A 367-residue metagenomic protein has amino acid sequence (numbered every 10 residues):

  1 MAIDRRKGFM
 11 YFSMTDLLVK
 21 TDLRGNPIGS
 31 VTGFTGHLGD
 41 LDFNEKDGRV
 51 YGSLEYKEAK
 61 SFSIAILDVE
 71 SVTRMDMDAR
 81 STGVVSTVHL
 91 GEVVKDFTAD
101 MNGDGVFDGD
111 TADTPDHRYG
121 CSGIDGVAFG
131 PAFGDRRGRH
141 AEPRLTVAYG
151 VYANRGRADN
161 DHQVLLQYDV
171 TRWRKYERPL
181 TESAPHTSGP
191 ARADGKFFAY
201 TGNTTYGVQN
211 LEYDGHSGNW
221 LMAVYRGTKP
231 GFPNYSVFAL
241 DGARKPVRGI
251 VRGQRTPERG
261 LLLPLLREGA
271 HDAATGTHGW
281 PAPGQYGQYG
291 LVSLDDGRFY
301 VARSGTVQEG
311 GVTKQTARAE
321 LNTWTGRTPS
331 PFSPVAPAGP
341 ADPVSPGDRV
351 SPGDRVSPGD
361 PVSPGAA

Functional and structural regions predicted by a protein language model:
M1-R6, G39-G48, E55, G105-R144 (+2 more regions): Structural signature of eukaryotic scaffold interfaces centered on beta-propeller domains
D4-F34, K245-R252: Beta-propeller domains
F9-Y11, R49-Y51, R144-V147, N219-M222 (+1 more regions): Conserved beta-propeller blade signature
L17, Y56-K60, V151-R155, R226-P230 (+1 more regions): Short glycine/acidic-enriched loop and turn motifs that connect beta-strands
R24-F62: Blade-loop segments of beta-propeller domains
S61-G83, A158-Y176, P233-G253, T313-V335: Beta-propeller blade signature
R74-D125, V170-T205, G249-Q285: Surface-exposed loop and turn segments in beta-propeller and other repeat-based domains that flank or scaffold
G287-P337: Blade-level signature of beta-propeller repeat domains, shared across WD40, Kelch, NHL, RCC1 and BNR/Asp-box propellers
